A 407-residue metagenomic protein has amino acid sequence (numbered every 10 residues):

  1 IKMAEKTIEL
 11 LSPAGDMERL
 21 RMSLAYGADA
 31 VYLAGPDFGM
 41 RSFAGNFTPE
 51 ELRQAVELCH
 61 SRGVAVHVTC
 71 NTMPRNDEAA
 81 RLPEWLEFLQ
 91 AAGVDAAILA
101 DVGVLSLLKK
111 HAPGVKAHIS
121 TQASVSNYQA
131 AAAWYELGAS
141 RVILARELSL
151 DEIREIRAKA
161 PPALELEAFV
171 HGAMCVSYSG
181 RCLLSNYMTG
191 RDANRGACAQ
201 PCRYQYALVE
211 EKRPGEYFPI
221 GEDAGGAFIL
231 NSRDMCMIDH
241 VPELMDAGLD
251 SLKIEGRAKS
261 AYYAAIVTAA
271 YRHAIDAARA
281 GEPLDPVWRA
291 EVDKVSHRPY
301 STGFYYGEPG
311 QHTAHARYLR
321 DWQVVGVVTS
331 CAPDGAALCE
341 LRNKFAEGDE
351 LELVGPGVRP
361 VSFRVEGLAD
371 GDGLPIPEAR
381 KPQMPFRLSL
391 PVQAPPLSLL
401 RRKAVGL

Functional and structural regions predicted by a protein language model:
K2-A25, A30-D37, R62-T72, N76-P83 (+5 more regions): Surface-exposed amphipathic alpha-helical tracts and adjacent flexible/coil segments at the periphery of soluble enzymes
D16-R19, D37-Y128: Active-site beta->alpha loop and helix N-cap motifs at the rims of alpha/beta catalytic domains
